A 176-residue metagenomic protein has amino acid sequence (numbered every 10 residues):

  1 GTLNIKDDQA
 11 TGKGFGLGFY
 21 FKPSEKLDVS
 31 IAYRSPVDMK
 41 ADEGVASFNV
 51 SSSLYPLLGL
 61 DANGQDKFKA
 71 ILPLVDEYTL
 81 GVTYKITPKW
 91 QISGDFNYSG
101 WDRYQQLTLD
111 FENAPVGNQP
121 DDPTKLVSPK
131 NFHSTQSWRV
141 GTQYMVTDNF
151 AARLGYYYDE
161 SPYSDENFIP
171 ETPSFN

Functional and structural regions predicted by a protein language model:
G1-N176: Outer-membrane beta-barrel porins/channels
